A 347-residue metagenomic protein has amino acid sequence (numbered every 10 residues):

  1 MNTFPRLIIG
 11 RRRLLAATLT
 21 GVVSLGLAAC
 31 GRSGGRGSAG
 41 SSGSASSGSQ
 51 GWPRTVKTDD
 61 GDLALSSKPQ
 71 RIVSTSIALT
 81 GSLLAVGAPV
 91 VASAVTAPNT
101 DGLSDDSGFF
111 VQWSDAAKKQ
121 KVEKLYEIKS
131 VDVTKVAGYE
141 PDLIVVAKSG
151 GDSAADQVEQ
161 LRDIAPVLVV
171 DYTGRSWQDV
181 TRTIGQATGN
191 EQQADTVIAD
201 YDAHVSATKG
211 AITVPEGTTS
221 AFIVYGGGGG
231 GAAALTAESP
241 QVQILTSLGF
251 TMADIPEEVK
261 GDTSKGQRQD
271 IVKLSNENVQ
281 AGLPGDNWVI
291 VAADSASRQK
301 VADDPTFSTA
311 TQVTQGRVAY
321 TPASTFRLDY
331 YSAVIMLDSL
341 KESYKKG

Functional and structural regions predicted by a protein language model:
N2-T80, Q193-I223, A292-R298, T314 (+2 more regions): Bacterial Sec-exported substrate-binding components of ABC uptake systems
T80-S130: A short, structured surface patch at a secondary-structure boundary
G81-L84, T134, G138, A155 (+11 more regions): Solvent-exposed, polar/charged alpha-helical surfaces in well-ordered, non-transmembrane soluble domains, broadly
L125-D132, G266-S275: Short helix-initiation/N-cap motifs at beta->coil->alpha
V133, E140-V146, P284-G285: Proline-aspartate-enriched helix->loop->beta-strand connector
A155-Q192, Q299-Y320: Charged, glycine-enriched surface loops/patches that mediate electrostatic binding to polyanionic ligands
Q186, N278-G347: Structured C-terminal subdomain patch of bacterial secreted/periplasmic proteins
L235-D270: Alpha-helical, coiled-coil/dimerization segments enriched in small aliphatic residues
